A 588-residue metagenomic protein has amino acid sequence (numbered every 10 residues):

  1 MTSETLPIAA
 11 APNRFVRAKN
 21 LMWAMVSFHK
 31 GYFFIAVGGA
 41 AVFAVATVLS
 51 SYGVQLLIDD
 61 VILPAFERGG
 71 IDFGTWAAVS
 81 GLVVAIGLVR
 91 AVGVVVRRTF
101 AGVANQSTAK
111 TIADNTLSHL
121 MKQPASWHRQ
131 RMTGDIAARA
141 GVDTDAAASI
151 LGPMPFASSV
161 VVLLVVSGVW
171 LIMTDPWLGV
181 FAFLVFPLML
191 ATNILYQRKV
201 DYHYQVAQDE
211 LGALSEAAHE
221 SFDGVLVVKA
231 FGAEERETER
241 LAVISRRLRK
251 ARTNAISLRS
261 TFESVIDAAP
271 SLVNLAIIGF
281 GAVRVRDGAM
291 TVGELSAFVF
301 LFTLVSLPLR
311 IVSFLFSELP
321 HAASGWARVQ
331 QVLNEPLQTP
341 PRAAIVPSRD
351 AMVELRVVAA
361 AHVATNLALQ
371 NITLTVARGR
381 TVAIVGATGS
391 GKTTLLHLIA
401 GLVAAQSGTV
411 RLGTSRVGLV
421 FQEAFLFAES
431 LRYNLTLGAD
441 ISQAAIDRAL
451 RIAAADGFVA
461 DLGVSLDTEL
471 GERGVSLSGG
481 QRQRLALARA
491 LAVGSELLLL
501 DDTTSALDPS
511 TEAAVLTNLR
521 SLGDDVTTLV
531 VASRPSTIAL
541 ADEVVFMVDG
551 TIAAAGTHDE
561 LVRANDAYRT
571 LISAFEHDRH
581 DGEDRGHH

Functional and structural regions predicted by a protein language model:
L6-A11, F15, G38-G39, F43-D59 (+12 more regions): Juxtamembrane helix-loop junctions of ABC transporter transmembrane domains
W23-K30, A125-S126, V142-L151, K199-E210 (+6 more regions): An intracellular "coupling" helix at the cytosolic face of ABC transporter transmembrane type-1 domains
F28, I35-V42, V89, P155-V206 (+1 more regions): Transmembrane helices of ABC transporter permease
F33-G93, I172-W177, G288-V292: Transmembrane helix-loop-helix hairpins at lipid-water interfaces of multipass membrane proteins, especially the type-1
V79-V94, A182, F186-N193, R259-V273 (+1 more regions): Hydrophobic alpha-helical segments in the permease module
A233, S257, V305-V332: Cytosolic ends of transmembrane helices, especially the final helix of ABC transmembrane type-1 domains
S348-H588: ABC-type nucleotide-binding domain
